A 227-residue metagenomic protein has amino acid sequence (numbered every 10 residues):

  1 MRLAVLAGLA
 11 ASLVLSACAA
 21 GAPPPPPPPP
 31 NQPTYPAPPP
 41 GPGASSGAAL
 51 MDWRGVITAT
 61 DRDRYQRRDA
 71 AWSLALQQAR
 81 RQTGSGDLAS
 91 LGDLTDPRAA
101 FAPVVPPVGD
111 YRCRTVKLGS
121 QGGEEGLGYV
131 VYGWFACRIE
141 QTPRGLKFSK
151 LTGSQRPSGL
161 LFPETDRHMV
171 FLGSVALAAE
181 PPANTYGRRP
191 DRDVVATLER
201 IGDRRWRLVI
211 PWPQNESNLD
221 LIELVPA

Functional and structural regions predicted by a protein language model:
M1-G8: Bacterial N-terminal signal peptides that target proteins for export
L15-A17: C-terminal motif of bacterial Sec signal peptides marking the signal peptidase cleavage site
A19-P106: Amphipathic/hydrophobic helical signal segments and adjacent flexible N-terminal regions that mediate secretion
T83, L88-D93, Y186-A227: Edge beta-strand at a domain terminus
A102-R167: Mid-length scaffold segments of soluble, non-membrane domains
C113, K147-T152, L172-S174, L208-P213: Short beta-strand segments that buttress and anchor functional surface loops
Q121, S154-L160, L177-N184, Q214-L221: Short, surface-exposed beta-strand/loop "edge" segments at domain boundaries and coil↔beta transitions
Q121-G133, F171-T197: An anionic, turn-rich surface loop/hairpin at beta-sheet edges that serves as a generic interaction/coordination patch
